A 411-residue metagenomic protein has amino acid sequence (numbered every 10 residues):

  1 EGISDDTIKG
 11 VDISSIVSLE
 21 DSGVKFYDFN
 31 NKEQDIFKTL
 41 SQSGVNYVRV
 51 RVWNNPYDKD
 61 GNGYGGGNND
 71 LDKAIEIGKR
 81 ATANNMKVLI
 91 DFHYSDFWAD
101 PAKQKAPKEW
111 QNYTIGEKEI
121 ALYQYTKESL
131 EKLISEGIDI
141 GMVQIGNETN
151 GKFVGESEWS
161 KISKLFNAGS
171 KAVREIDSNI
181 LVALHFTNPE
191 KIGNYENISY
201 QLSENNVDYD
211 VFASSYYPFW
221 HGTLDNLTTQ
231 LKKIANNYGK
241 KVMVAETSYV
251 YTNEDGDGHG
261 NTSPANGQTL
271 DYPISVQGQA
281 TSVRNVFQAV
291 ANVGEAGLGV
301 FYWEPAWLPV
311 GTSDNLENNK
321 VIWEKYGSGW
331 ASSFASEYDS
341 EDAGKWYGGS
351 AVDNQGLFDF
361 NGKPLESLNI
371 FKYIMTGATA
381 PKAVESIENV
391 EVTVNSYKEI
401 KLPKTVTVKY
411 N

Functional and structural regions predicted by a protein language model:
E1-E76, R80-T82, S95-A121, A213 (+1 more regions): N-terminal substrate-binding region of glycoside hydrolase catalytic domains
I3-D5, D35-G44, E76-K87, E131-I138 (+3 more regions): Acidic (Asp/Glu)-rich catalytic clusters
V11, L40, D91, V143 (+4 more regions): Conserved, mostly hydrophobic/aromatic
I13-I16, W53-N55, H93-F97, I145-N150 (+4 more regions): Active-site beta-loop-alpha junctions enriched in small/polar residues
Q34-F37, D177-L181, E196-T269, S275-G278 (+1 more regions): Glycoside hydrolase catalytic-domain groove-lining segments
G63-Y64, N68-I75, A99-S203, V207 (+2 more regions): Active-site cleft segment of glycoside hydrolase catalytic domains centered on the general acid/base Glu
K233, T252-Q268, P273-R284, A289 (+2 more regions): Aromatic-rich peripheral "rim/lid" segments of glycoside hydrolase catalytic domains that contact and position glycan
P381-N411: Solvent-exposed, low-complexity, repeat-rich "mucin-like" stalks and linkers
